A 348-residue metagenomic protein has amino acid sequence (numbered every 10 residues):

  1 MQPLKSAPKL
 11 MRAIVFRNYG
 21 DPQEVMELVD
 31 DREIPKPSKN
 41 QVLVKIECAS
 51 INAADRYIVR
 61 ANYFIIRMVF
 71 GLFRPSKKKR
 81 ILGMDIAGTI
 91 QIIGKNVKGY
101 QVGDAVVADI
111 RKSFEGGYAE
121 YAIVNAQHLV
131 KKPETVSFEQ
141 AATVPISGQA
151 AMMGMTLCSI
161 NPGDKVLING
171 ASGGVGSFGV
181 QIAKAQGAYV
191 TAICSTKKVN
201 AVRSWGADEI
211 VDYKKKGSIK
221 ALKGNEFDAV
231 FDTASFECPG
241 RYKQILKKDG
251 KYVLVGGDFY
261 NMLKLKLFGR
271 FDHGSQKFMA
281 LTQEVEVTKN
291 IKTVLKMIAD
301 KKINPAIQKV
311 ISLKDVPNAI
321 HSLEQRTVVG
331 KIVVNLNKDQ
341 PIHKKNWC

Functional and structural regions predicted by a protein language model:
Q2-A7, K302-A306, I320-C348: C-terminal capping/lid region of NAD(P)-dependent oxidoreductase domains
E33-S50, F64-S113: Glycine-rich beta-strand-centered segment in the early N-terminal region that forms part of a ligand/cofactor-binding
G94-N96, V190-A201, F236-P239, Y260: Short glycine/proline-centered loop/turn elements that form peptide/ligand docking sites
Q101, A142-D212: Mid-domain Rossmann-like dinucleotide-binding core that forms the NAD(H)/NADP(H) cofactor-binding site
V107, V230-F231: N-terminal Rossmann-like NAD(P) cofactor-binding module of classical short-chain dehydrogenase/reductase
S113-A126: A structural motif shared across PLP-dependent enzymes of the aminotransferase-like
A221-A229: A short acidic, Gly/Pro-enriched loop at the edge of an enzyme's catalytic core that lines a small-molecule cofactor
T233-K302, L336-C348: Glycine-rich phosphate-binding loop and adjacent beta-alpha segment of Rossmann(oid) nucleotide-cofactor-binding
